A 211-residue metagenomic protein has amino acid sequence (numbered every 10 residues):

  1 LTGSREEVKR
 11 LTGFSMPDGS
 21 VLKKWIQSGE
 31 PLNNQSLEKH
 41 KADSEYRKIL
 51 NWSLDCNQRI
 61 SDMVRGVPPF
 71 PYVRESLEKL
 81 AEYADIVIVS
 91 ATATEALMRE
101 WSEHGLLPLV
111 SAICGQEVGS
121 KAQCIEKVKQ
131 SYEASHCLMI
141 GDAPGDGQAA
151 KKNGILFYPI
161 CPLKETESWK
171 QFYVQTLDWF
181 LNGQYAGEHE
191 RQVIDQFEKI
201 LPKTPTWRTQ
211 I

Functional and structural regions predicted by a protein language model:
L1-M63: A metal-dependent, Asp-based hydrolase signature
R65-D85, T92-I211: C-terminal cap/substrate-recognition subdomain and adjoining C-terminal extension of metal-dependent phosphatase-like
